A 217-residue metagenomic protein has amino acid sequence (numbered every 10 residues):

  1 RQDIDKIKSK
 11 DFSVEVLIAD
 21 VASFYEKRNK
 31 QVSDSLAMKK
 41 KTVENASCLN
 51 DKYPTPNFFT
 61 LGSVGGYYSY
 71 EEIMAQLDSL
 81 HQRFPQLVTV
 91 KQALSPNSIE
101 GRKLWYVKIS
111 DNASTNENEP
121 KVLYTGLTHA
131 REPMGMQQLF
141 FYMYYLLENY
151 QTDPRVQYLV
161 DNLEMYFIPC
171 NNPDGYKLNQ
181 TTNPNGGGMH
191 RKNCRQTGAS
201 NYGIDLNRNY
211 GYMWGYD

Functional and structural regions predicted by a protein language model:
R1-D217: M14 metallocarboxypeptidase catalytic domain recognition
